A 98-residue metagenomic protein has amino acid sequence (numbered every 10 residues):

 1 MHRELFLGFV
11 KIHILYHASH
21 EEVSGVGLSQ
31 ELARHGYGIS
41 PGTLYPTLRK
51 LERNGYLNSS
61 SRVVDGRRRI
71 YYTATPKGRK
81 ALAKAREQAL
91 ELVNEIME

Functional and structural regions predicted by a protein language model:
M1-H2, E98: Absolute protein N-terminus
H2-T43: N-terminal helix-turn-helix DNA-binding core of bacterial DNA-binding proteins
Y37, R62-V64: Short polar/acidic secondary-structure junctions
L44-P46, L51: Basic amphipathic alpha-helical segments that dock to polyanions
G55: Glycine-centered, phosphate/nucleic-acid-interacting loop/turn motifs that mediate DNA/RNA or nucleotide
S59: Short beta-strand "wing" residues that participate in macromolecule-binding interfaces
V64, R68-R86: Basic, amphipathic "hinge/linker" alpha-helix immediately C-terminal to the N-terminal HTH DNA-binding motif
A83-E98: Amphipathic alpha-helical dimerization/coiled-coil segments that flank or bridge DNA-binding/regulatory modules
